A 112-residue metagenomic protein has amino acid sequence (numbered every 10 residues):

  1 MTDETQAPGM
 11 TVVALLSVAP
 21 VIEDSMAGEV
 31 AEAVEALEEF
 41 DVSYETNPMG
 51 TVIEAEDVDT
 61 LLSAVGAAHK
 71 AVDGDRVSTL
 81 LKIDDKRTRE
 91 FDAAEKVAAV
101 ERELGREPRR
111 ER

Functional and structural regions predicted by a protein language model:
T2-R112: Charge-rich, low-complexity N-terminal segments
